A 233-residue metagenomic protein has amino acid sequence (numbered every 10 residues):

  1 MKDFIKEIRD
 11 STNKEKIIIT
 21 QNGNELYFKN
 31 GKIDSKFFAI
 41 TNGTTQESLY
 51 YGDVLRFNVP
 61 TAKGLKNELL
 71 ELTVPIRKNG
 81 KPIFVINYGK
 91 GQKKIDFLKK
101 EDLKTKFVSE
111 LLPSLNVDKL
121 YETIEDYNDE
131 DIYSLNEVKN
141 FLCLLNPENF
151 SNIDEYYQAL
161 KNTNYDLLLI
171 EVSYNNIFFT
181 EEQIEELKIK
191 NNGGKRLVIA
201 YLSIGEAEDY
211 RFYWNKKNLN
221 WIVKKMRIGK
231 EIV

Functional and structural regions predicted by a protein language model:
M1-V233: Glycan-processing catalytic domains of CAZymes
